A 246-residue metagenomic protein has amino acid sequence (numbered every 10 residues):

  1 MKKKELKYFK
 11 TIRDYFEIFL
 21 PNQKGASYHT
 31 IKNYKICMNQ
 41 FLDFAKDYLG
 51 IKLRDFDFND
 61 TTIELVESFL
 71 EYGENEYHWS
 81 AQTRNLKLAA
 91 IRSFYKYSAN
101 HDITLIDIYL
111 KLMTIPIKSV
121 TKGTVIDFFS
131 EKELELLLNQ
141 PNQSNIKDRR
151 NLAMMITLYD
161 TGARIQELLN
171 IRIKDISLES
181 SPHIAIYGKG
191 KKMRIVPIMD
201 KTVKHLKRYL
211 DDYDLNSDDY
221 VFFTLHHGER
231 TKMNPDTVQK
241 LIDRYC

Functional and structural regions predicted by a protein language model:
M1-C246: Conserved catalytic core of the tyrosine transesterase superfamily
